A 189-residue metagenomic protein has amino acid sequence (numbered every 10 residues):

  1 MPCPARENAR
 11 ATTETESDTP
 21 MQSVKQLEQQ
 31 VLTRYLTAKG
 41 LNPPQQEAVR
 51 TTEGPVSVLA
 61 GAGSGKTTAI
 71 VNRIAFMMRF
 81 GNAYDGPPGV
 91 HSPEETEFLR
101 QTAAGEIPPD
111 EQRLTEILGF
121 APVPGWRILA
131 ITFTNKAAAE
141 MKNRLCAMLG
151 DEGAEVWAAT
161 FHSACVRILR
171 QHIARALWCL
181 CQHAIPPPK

Functional and structural regions predicted by a protein language model:
M1-P2, M21: Accessible peptide chain termini
P2-C3, A9-R10: Short, low-complexity intrinsically disordered segments enriched in A/P/G/S/L with frequent Arg, especially at protein
E14-W178: P-loop NTPase Walker
L177-I185: Cationic, amphipathic, low-complexity alpha-helical segments enriched in hydrophobics plus arginine/proline
P188-K189: Coupling/switch/interface segments within P-loop NTPase motor domains and analogous charged loops in nucleic-acid
